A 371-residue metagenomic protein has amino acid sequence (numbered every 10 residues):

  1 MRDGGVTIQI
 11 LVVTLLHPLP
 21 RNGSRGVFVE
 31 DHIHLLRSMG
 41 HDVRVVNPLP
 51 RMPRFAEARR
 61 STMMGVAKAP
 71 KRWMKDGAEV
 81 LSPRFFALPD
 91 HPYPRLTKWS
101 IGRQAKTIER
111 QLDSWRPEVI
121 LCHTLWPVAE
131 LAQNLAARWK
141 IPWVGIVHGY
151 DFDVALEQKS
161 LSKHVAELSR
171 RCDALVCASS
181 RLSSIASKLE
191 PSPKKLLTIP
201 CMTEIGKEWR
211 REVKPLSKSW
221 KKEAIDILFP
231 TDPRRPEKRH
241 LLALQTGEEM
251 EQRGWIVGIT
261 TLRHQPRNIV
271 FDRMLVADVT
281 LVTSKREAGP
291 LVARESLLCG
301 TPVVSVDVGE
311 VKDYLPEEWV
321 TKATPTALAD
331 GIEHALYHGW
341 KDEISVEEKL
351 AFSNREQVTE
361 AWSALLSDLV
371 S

Functional and structural regions predicted by a protein language model:
M1-K68: N-terminal subdomain of nucleotide-sugar transferases
L11, T203, K218-K238, L244-G247: Conserved donor-binding/catalytic core segment of Leloir-type glycosyltransferases
N47, A166-R211: Donor nucleotide-sugar binding/catalytic pocket of nucleotide-sugar-dependent glycosyltransferases
A155-K159, S187, M202-S219, E223: Acidic anion/phosphate-binding donor-loop and adjacent secondary structure in glycosyltransferase catalytic cores
K214-P215, E237, Y337-V370: A charged, aromatic-enriched C-terminal amphipathic alpha-helix characteristic of glycosyltransferases across folds
K285: Aromatic "clamp/platform" in nucleotide-sugar-dependent glycosyltransferases that forms part of the donor/acceptor
A293, P302-S305: Short hydrophobic beta-strand element within catalytic cores of glycosyltransferases and related nucleotide-activated
K312-H334: Change "using UDP/GDP/dTDP sugars" to "using nucleotide sugars
